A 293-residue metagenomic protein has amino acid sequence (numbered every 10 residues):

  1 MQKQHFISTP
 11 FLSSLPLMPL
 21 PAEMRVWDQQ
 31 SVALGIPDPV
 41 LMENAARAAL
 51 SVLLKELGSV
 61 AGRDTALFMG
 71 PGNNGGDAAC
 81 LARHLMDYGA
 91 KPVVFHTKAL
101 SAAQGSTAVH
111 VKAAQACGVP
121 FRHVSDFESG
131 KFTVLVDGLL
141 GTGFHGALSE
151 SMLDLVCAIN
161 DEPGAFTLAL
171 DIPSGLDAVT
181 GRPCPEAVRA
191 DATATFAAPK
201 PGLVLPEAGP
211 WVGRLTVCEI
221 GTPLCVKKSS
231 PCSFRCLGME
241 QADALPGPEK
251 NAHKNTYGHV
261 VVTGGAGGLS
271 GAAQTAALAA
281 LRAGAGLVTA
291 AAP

Functional and structural regions predicted by a protein language model:
Q2-T97, Q104, F132, A192 (+1 more regions): Small-residue (G/A/S/T)-rich helix-start motifs and N-terminal tracts that mark the onset
K55-G58, V124-F127, C157-A158, R182-C184 (+2 more regions): Short, flexible, glycine/charge-rich loop motifs used to bind or transfer phosphoryl groups or to couple energy/partner
L57-R63, P120-K131, G164-A165, C184-P185: Short, glycine- and charge-enriched coil/turn segments that flank and shape catalytic ligand pockets
C80-D161: N-terminal small/polar loop signature for handling phosphorylated ligands or for N-terminal nucleophile
A116-R122, S149, S174-A178, E240-P246: Short gly/ser/thr-rich secondary-structure transition/capping motifs
P120-H123, A169, T195-F196, T289-P293: Short, hydrophobic beta-strand segments that form beta-sheet elements in well-ordered domains
F132-V134, L139-P231: Internal gly/pro-rich beta-alpha loop/helix module that stabilizes soluble enzyme cofactors or their anionic handles
